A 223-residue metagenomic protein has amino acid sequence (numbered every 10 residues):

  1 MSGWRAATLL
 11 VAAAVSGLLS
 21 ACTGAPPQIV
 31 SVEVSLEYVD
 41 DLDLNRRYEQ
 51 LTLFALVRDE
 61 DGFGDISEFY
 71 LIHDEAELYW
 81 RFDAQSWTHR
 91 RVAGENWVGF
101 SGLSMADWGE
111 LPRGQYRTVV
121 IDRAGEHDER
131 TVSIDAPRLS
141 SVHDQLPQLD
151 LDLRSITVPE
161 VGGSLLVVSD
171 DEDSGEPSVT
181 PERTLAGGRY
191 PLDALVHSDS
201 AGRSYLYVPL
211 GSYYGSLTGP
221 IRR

Functional and structural regions predicted by a protein language model:
M1-C22: Sec-dependent bacterial lipoprotein signal peptides
C22-V34, D128-I134: Proline/serine/threonine-rich low-complexity linkers at boundaries of modular beta-sandwich domains
D40-Y48: Short, solvent-exposed loop/linker segments at the N-terminal edge of repeated beta-sheet extracellular domains
E49-L53, P147-R154: Structural beta-strand segments of beta-rich domains
L56-G62, S155-G162: Extracellular acidic, Ser/Thr/Pro-rich low-complexity tracts
W87-M105, R183-L195: Aromatic sugar-binding surface patches on proteins that engage polysaccharides or sugar-phosphate polymers
G109-R123, L195-G219: Short, aromatic- and glycine-rich surface loops/edge beta-strands on solvent-exposed regions
E126-L149, S212-R223: Short beta-strand elements
